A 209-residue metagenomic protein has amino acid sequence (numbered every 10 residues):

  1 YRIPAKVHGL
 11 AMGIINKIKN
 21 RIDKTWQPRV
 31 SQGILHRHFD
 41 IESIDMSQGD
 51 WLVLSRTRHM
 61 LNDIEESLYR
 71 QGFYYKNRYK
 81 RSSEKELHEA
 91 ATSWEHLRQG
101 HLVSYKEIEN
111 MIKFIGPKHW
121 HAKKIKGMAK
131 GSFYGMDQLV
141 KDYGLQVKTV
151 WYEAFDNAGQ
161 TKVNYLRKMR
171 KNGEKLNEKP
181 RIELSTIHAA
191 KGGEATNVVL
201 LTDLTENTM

Functional and structural regions predicted by a protein language model:
Y1-M209: The feature marks helicase ATPase cores and/or their adjacent C-terminal helical subdomains in SF1/SF2/AAA+ helicases
